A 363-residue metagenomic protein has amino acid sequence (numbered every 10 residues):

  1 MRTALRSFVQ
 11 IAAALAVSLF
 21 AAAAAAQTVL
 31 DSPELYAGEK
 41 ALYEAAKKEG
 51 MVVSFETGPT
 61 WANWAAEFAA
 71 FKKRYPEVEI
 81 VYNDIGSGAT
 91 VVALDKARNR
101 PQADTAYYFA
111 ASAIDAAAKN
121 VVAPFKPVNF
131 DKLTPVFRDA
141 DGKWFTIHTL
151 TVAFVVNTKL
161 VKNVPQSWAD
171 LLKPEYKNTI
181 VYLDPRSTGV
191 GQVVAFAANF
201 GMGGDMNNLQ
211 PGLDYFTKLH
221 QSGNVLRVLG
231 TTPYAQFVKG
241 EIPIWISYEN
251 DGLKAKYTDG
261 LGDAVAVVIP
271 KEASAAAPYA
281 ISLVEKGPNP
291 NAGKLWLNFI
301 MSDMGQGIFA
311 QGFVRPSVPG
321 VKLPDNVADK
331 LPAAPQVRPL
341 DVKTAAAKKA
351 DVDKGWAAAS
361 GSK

Functional and structural regions predicted by a protein language model:
M1-A13: Bacterial N-terminal signal peptides that target proteins for export
L19-A23: N-terminal signal peptide c-region/cleavage motif recognized by signal peptidases
L35-M51, T57-E77, F154: Short, polar/charged alpha-helical segment
F55-A69, I80-E241, A255: Extracytoplasmic ligand-binding site segments that recognize negatively charged/polar headgroups
P135-V136, L150-V152, D214-L219, L226-R227 (+1 more regions): Periplasmic-binding protein-like
S274-A275, Y279, V284-L340: Mature extracytoplasmic/periplasmic domains
N326-K363: Extracellular/periplasmic bilobal clamshell ligand-binding domains
